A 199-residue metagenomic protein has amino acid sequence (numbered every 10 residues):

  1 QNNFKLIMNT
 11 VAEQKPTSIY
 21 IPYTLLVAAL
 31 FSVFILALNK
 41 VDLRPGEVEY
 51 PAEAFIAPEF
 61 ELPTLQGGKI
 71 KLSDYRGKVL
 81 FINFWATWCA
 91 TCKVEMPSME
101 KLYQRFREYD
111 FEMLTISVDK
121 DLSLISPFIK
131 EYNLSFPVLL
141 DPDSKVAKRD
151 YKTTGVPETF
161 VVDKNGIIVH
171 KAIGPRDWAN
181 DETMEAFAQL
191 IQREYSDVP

Functional and structural regions predicted by a protein language model:
N2-E59, P199: N-terminal targeting signals for export/organelle localization
E59-L80, F106: A short beta-strand-turn-helix
R76, F84-K101: Conserved redox-active cysteine motifs that mediate thiol-disulfide chemistry, especially di-cysteine Cys-X(1-2)-Cys
R76-K78, E108, L134-S135, T153: Active-site acidic short loop of glycosyltransferases
V79-L80, F111, P157: Alpha/beta-hydrolase fold active-site loops
F81-N83, T115, F160-V161: Hydrophobic beta-strand core positions in alpha/beta domains
K93-Y132, L140-R149, E185: Structural microenvironment flanking redox-active thiols in thiol-disulfide oxidoreductases
P127-S135, L140-Q192: Thiol/disulfide oxidoreductase modules built on the thioredoxin-like
